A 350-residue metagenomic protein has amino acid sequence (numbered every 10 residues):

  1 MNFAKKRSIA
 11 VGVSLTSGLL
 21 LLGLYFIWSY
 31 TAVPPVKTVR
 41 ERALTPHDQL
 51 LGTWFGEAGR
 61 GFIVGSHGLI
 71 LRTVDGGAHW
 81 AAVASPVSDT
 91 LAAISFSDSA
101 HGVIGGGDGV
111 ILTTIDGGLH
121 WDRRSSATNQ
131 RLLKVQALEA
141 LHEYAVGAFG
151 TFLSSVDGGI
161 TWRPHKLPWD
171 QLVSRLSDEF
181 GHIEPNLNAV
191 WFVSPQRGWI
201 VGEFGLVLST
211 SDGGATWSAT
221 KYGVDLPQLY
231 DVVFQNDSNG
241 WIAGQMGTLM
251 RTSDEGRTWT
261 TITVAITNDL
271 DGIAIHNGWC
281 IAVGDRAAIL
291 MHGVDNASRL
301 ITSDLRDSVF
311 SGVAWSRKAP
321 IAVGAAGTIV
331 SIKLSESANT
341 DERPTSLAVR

Functional and structural regions predicted by a protein language model:
N2-R350: Residue-level hotspots at or immediately adjacent to binding/recognition sites across diverse folds
